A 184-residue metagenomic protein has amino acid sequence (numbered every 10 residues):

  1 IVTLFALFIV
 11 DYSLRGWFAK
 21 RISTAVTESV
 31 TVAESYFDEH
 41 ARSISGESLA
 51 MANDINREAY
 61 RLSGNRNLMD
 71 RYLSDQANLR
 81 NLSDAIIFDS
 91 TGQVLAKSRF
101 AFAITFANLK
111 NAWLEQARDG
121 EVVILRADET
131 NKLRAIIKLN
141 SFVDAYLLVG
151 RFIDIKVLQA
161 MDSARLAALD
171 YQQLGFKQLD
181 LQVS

Functional and structural regions predicted by a protein language model:
V2-L62, F176-K177: Juxtamembrane extracytoplasmic/periplasmic/luminal helical "stalk" adjacent to the first N-terminal
I22, L109, Q178-Q182: Long, charged amphipathic helices and adjacent flexible linkers at domain junctions
I44-A50, L73-A96, V122, A145-L148: Short N-terminal helix-loop-first-beta-strand/juxtamembrane motif that initiates sensory/input modules
L62-Y72, L79, Q93-T130, D162-L169: Extracytoplasmic/periplasmic sensor domains and loops in membrane signaling proteins
F102-F106, V143, I155-L158: A short local loop/turn or secondary-structure capping micro-motif enriched for an aromatic residue
E129-K138, D144-V149: A short beta-strand signature within small-molecule sensing/ligand-binding domains used in signal transduction
K156-S184: Membrane-interface helix-start motif
